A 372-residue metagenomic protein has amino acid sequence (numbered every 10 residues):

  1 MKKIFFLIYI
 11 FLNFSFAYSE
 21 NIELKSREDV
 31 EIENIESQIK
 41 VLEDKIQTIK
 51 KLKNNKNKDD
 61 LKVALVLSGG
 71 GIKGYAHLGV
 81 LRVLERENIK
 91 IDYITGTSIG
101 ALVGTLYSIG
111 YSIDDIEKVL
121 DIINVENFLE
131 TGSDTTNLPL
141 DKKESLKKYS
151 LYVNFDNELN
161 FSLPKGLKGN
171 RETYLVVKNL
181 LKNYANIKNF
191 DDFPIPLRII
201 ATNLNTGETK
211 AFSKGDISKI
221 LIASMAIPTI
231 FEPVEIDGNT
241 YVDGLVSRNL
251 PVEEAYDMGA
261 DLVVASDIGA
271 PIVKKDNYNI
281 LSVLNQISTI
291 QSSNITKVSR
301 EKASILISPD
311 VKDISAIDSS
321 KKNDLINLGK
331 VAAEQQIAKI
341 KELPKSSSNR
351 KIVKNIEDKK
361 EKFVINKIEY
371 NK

Functional and structural regions predicted by a protein language model:
I4-N13: Sec-dependent N-terminal signal peptides
Y18-T97, T105-K372: Patatin-like phospholipase
